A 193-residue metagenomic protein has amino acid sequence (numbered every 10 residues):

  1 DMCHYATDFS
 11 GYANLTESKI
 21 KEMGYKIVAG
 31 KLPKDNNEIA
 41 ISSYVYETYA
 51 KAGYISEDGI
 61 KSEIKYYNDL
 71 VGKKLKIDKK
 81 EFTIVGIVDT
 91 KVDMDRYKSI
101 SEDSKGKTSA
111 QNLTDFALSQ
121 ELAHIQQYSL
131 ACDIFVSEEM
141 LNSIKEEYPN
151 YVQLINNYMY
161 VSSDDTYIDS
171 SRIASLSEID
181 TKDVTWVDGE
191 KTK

Functional and structural regions predicted by a protein language model:
D1-K193: Basic-flanked hydrophobic alpha-helices used for secretion and membrane insertion
